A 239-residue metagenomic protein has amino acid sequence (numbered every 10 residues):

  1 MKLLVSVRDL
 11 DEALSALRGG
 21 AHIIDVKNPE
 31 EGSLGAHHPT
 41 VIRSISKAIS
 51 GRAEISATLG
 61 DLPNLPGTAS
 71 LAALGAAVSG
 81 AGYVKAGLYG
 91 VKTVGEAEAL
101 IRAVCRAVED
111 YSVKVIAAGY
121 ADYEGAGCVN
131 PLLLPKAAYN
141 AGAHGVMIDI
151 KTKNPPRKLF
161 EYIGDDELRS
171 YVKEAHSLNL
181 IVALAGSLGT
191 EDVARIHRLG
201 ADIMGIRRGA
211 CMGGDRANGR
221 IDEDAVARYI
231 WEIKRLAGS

Functional and structural regions predicted by a protein language model:
M1-S6, S46-K47, S170: N-terminal amphipathic alpha-helix/helix-capping segment at the start of soluble metabolic enzymes
K2-H22: N-terminal basic/disordered segments at the start of proteins
L10, G32-S50: Glycine-rich, positively charged N-terminal anion/phosphate-binding segment
A16, I45, V146, I196 (+1 more regions): Conserved, mostly hydrophobic/aromatic
I23-G35, V78-T93, G145-P155, L199-E223: Glycine-rich phosphate-binding active-site loops on the catalytic face of alpha/beta enzymes
T40-S46, K92-C105, I206-S239: C-terminal helical cap(s) of enzyme catalytic domains, especially alpha/beta-barrels
G51-L71, A77-F160, E174, L178 (+1 more regions): Conserved anion-binding
R157-I163, T190-R198, G205: Active-site-adjacent loop and "lid" segments of alpha/beta metabolic enzymes
